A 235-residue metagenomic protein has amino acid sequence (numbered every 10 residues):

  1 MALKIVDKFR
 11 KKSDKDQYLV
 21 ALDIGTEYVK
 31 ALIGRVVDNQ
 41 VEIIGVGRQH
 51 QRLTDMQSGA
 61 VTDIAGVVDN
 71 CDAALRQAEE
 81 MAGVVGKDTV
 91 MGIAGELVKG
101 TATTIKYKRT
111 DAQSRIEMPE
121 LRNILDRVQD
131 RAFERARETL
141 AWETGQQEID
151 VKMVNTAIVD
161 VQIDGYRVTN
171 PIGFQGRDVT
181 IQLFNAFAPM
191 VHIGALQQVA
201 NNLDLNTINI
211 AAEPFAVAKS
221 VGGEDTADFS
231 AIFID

Functional and structural regions predicted by a protein language model:
M1-Y28, L32-T89, I93-I232: Nucleotide/phosphate-binding catalytic cleft detector across ATP-hydrolyzing and phosphate-transferring enzymes
D235: Active-site cofactor/substrate anionic-group-binding motifs, chiefly glycine- and Lys/Arg-rich phosphate-binding loops
